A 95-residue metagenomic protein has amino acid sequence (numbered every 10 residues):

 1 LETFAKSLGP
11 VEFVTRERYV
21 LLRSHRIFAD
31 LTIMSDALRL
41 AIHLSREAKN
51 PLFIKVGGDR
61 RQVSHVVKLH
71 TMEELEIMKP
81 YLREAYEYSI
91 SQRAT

Functional and structural regions predicted by a protein language model:
L1-P10: Amphipathic alpha-helical segments
A5, D30, M34, R39 (+3 more regions): N-terminal, helix-rich and Lys/Arg-enriched segments in bacterial and organellar proteins
A5, V20, S45, E73 (+1 more regions): Alpha-helical protein-protein interaction elements
S7, L22, V56, E84 (+1 more regions): Generic signature of intrinsically disordered, low-complexity segments enriched in small/polar residues
P10-F13, A94: Surface-exposed helix-capping loop/turn segments at secondary-structure junctions
F13-K68: Short, conserved beta-strand/beta-arch hydrophobic-aromatic motifs that form part of recognition grooves or interface
R61-T95: Well-ordered alpha/beta subsegment
